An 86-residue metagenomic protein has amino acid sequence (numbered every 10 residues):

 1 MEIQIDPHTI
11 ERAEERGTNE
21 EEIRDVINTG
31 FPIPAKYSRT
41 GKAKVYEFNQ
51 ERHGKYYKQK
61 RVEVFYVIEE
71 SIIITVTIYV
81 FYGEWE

Functional and structural regions predicted by a protein language model:
M1-E86: Ribonuclease/tRNase effector modules and their secretory precursors
